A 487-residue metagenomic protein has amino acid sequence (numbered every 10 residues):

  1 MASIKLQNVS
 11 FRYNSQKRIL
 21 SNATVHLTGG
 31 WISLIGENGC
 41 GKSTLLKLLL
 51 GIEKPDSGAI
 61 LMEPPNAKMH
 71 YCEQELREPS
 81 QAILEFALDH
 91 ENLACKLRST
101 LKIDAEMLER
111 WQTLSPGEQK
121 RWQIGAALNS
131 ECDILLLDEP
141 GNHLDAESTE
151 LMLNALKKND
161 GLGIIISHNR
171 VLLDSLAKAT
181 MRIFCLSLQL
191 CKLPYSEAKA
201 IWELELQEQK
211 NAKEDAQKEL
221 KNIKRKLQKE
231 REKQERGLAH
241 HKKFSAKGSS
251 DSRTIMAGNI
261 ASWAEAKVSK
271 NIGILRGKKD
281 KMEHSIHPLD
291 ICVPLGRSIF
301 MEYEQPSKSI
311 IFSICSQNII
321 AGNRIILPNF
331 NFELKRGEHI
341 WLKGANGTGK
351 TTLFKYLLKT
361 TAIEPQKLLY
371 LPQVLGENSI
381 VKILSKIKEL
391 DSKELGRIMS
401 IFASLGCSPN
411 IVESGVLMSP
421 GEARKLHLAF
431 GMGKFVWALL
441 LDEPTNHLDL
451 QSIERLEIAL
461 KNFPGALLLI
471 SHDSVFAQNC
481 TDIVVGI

Functional and structural regions predicted by a protein language model:
M1-K213, E302-I487: ABC ATP-binding cassette signature C-motif
S57, S80-L97, I183-V293: Extended, highly charged alpha-helical segments
S285-S313: Coiled-coil termination/hinge junctions
